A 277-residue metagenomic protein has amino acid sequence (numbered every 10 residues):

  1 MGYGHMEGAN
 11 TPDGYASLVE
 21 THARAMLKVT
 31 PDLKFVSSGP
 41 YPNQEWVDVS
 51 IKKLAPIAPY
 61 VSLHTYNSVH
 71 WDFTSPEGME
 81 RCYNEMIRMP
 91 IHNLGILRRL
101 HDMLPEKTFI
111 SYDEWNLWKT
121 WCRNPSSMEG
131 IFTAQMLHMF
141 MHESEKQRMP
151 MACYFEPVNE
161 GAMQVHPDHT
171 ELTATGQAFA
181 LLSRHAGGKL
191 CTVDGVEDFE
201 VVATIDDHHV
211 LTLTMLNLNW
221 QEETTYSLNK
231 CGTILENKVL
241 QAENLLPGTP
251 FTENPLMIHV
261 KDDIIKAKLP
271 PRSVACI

Functional and structural regions predicted by a protein language model:
G2-M6, P42-W46, S68-D72, L117-C122 (+3 more regions): Flexible loop/turn segments at secondary-structure boundaries
P12-G130, M136: Noncatalytic carbohydrate-binding groove/subsite architecture in carbohydrate-active enzymes
F109-V210: Aromatic/acidic polysaccharide-binding cleft in carbohydrate-active enzymes
D198-T233, N237, R272-C276: Carbohydrate-binding surface patches
Y226-I258: C-terminal accessory region downstream of the catalytic core in glycan-modifying enzymes
N254-I277: C-terminal beta-strand-rich structural cap/linker in extracellular carbohydrate-active enzymes
